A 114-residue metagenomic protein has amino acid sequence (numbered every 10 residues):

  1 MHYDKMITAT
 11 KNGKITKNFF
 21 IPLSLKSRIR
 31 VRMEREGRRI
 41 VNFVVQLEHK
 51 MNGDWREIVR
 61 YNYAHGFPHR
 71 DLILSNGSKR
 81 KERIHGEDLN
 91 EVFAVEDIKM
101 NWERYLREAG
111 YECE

Functional and structural regions predicted by a protein language model:
M1, N18, V59-Y61, A109: Intrinsically disordered, low-complexity segments enriched in small/polar residues
M1-N52: Negatively charged, low-complexity tracts enriched in Asp/Glu with abundant Ser/Thr
S27, Y63, H69-D71, G110-C113: Amphipathic alpha-helical interaction segments
R35-G37, F67, N90: A generic structural micro-environment signature that highlights single residues at secondary-structure boundaries
R35-N42, L47-H49, E57-I58, W102-E114: Contiguous hydrophobic segments
V41-R80: A short, structured beta-strand/loop element
N76-E114: Acidic, low-complexity intrinsically disordered segments
